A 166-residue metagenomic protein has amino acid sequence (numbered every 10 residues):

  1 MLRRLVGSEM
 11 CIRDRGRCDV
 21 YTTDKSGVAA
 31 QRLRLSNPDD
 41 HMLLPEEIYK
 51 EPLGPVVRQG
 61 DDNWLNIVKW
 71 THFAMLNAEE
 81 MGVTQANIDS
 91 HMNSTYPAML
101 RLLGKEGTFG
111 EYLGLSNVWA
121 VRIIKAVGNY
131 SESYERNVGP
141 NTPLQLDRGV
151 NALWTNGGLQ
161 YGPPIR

Functional and structural regions predicted by a protein language model:
M1-G7, C11-I12: Single conserved hydrophobic/aromatic residue that forms the stacking wall/gate of nucleotide- or nucleobase-binding
L2, P45-E47, N151: Short secondary-structure boundary/capping segments
E9, R17, D24-G27, W64-V68: Stable alpha-helical elements in mature extracytoplasmic
D14-L43: A ligand-binding cleft/hinge motif common to bilobed small-molecule-binding domains
R34, P38, F73, G82 (+1 more regions): Non-catalytic cell-wall polysaccharide-engagement segments
P45-V118, N129-S131, G158-R166: Extended ligand-binding regions for polar small-molecule ligands
L115-L146: C-terminal capping/gating helix-and-loop segments adjacent to ligand/active sites or protein-protein/ligand interfaces
R136-R166: Conserved C-terminal helix/tail region of periplasmic/extracytoplasmic solute-binding proteins
